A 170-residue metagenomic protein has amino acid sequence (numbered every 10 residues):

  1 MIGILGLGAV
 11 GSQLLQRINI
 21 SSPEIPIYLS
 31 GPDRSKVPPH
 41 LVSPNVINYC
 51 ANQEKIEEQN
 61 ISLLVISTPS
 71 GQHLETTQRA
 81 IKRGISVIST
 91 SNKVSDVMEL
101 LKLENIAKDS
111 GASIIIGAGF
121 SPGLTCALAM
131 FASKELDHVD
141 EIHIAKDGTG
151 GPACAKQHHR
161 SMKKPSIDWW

Functional and structural regions predicted by a protein language model:
L5, K134-W170: Active-site-lining helix/loop region of Rossmann-like oxidoreductase modules
V10: Hydrophobic/small residue at the entry helix of a nucleotide-binding pocket
P23, R83-S86, S110-A112: A short helix->loop->beta-strand "cap" motif at the edges of active sites that frequently abuts
P23-L41: NAD(P)-binding Rossmann-fold cofactor-contacting core
I47-E58: Short acidic low-complexity segments
N60-K82, V94-D96: Beta-loop-alpha module in the N-terminal Rossmann-like domain of NAD(P)-dependent dehydrogenases, especially those
S91-I114: Rossmann-fold NAD(P)-binding glycine/threonine-rich loop
